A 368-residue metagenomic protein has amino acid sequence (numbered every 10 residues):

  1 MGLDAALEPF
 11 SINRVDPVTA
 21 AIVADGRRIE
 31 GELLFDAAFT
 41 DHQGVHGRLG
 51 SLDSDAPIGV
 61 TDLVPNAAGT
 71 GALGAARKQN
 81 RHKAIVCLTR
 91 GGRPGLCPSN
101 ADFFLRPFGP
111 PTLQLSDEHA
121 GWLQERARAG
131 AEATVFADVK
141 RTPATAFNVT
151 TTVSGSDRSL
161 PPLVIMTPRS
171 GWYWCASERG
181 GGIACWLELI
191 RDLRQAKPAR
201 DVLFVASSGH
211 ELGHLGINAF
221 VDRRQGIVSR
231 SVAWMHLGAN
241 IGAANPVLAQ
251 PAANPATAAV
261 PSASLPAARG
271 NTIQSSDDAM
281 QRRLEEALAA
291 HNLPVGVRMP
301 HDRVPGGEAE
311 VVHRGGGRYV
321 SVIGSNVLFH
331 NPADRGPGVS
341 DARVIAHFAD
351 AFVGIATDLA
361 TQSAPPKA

Functional and structural regions predicted by a protein language model:
M1-G71: Noncatalytic luminal/extracellular "stalk/propeptide" segments of secretory-pathway proteins
L3-I12, V295-D302, A364-K367: Surface-exposed patches in mature extracellular/periplasmic domains of secreted proteins
L7, V60, A84-C87, Q114 (+6 more regions): Structural recognition of the beta-strand scaffold that forms the well-ordered cores of secreted hydrolase catalytic
I12-R14, P65-A67, R90-P94, H119-A120 (+6 more regions): Solvent-exposed loop/turn segments at secondary-structure junctions within structured extracellular/periplasmic domains
A24-G31, D36-L49, S54-D55, C97-S177 (+2 more regions): Soluble metallo-hydrolase cores and metallopeptidase-like ectodomains found primarily in the secretory/periplasmic
L34-T40, V60-A67, A72-G74, F108-P111 (+7 more regions): Second-shell loop/turn segments in exported
R158, P198, S207-S321, V327: Metal-dependent peptidase/peptidase-like ectodomains
L328-A368: His/Asp/Glu-rich mid-to-C-terminal helical/loop segments that flank catalytic regions of hydrolases
